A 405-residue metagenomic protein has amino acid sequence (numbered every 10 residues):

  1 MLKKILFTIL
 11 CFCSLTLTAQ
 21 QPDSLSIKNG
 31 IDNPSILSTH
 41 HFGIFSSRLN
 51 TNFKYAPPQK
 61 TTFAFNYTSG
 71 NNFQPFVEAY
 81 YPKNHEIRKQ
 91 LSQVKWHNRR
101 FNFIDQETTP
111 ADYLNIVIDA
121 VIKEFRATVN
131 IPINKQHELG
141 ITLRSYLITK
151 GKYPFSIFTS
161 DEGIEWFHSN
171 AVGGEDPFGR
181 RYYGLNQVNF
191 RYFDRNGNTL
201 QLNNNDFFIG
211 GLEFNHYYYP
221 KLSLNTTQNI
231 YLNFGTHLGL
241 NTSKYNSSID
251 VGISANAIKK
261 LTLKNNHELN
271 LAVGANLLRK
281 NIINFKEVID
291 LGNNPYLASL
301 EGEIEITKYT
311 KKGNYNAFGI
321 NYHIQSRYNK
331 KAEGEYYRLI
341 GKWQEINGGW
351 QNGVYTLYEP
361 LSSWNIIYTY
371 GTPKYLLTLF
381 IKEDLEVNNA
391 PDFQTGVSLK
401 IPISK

Functional and structural regions predicted by a protein language model:
Q21-L25, S47-T61, N130-E138, K221-I230 (+6 more regions): Short loop/turn motifs that connect adjacent beta-strands in outer-membrane beta-barrel proteins
Q21-N198, S326-W350: A subset of solvent-exposed loop/turn segments in beta-rich extracellular surface proteins, enriched in glycine
F45, Q59-T61, D119-F125, L147 (+5 more regions): Residues that define the transmembrane beta-barrel architecture of outer-membrane proteins
L49-T51, F125-I131, L212-P220, L238 (+6 more regions): Residues on the lipid-exposed face of transmembrane beta-strands in outer-membrane beta-barrel proteins
Q59-Y67, H137-I141, Q228-T236, V251 (+5 more regions): Transmembrane beta-strands of outer-membrane beta-barrel proteins
Y67-F73, L143-T149, Y218-P220, T236-T242 (+6 more regions): Transmembrane beta-strands of outer-membrane beta-barrel pores
L139-P295, G302, E333-G353: Outer-membrane pore/translocation modules
N170-D194, N284-K405: Outer membrane beta-barrel transmembrane domains
